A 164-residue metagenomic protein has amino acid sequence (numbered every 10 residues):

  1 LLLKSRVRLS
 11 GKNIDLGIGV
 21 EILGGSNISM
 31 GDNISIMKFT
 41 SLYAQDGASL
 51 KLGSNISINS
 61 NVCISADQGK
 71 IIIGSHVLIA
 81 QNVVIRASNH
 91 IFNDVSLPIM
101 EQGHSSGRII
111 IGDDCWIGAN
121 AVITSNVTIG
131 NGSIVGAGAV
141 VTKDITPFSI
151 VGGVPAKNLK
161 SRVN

Functional and structural regions predicted by a protein language model:
L1-N27: Extended, small-residue-rich solenoid/repeat segments and analogous flexible loops that form exposed scaffolds
I14, S35, D46, T128-G130 (+1 more regions): Extended beta-solenoid/beta-helix repeat architectures
D15, S35, W116, I134 (+1 more regions): Short-chain dehydrogenase/reductase
V20-M30, I36-V127, V154, R162-V163: Flexible, glycine/small-residue-enriched loop-and-beta-strand segment within the central core of proteins
L78, S133-I134: Short alpha-helix at the nucleotide-sugar/activated-sugar donor binding site of glycosyltransferases and closely
A119-S133, A139-T142: Beta-rich strand-turn-strand
K143, K160: Short helix N-cap motif at coil->helix boundaries in the Bergerat
I145-P147, G152-P155: Acidic, glycine-centered active-site loop in nucleotide-sugar glycosyltransferases
